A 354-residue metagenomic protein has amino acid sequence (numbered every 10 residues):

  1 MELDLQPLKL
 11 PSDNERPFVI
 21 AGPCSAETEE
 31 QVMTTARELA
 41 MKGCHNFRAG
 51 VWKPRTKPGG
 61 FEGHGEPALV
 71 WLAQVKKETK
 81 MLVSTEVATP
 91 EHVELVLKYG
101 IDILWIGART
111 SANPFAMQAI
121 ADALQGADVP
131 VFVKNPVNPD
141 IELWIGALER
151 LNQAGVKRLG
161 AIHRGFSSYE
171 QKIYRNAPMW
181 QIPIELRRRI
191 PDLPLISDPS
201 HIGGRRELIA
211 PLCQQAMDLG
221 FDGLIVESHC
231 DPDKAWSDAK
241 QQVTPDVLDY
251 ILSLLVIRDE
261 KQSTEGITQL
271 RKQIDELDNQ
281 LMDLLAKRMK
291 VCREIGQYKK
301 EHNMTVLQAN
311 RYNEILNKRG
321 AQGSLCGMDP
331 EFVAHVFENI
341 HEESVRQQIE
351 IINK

Functional and structural regions predicted by a protein language model:
M1-I20: N-terminal amphipathic alpha-helix/helix-capping segment at the start of soluble metabolic enzymes
E2, Q6-L8, E29, T56-L72 (+5 more regions): Active-site-adjacent beta->alpha loops and helix N-cap segments on the catalytic face of soluble alpha/beta enzymes
S12, A116-Y250, L254, Q262-E265: Catalytic alpha/beta core domains of metabolic enzymes, predominantly
P17-P23, H45-A49, V83-T85, L104-I106 (+4 more regions): Hydrophobic faces of well-ordered beta-strands that scaffold small-molecule active sites in alpha/beta enzyme cores
P17-T34, P58-G60, L82-V87, G107-A108 (+4 more regions): Active-site mouth loops of central-metabolism enzymes
M41-C44, I101, V156, F221: A structural motif
R48-P67, C230-A239, I295-M304: Glycine-rich, proline-tolerant flexible connector loops at the mouths of alpha/beta enzymes
E260-K354: Domain-level signature for soluble enzymes in the chorismate/prephenate branch of the shikimate pathway
